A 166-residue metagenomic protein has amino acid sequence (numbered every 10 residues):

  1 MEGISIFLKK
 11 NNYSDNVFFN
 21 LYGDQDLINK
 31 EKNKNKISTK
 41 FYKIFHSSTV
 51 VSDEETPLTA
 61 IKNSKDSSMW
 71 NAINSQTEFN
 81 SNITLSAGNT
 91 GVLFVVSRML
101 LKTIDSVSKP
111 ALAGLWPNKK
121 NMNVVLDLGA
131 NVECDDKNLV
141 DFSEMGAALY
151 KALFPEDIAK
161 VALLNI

Functional and structural regions predicted by a protein language model:
M1-E55, T77, I83, A87-I166: Anion-binding alpha/beta catalytic cores of soluble intermediary-metabolism enzymes, centered on
T56-N63: Short, surface-exposed amphipathic charged segments that create phosphate/polyanion-binding patches used for binding
K65-N80: Short, well-structured alpha-helical segments in soluble
